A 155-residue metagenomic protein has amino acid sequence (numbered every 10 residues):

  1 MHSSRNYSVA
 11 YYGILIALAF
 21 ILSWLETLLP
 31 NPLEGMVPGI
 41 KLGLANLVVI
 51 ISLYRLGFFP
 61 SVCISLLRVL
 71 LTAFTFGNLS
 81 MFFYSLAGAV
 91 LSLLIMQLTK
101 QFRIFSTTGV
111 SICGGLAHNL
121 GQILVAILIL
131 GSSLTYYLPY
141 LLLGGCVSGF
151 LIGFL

Functional and structural regions predicted by a protein language model:
H2-I51: Hydrophobic transmembrane alpha-helices
Y12-I14, I21, I64, S85-A117: Short helix-perturbing small/polar motifs within transmembrane alpha-helices
A19-S23, V49, R68, T72 (+6 more regions): Alpha-helical transmembrane segments of multipass membrane proteins
S23-L42, L67-M96, T107, I127-I129 (+1 more regions): Interfacial aromatic-anchored transmembrane helix boundaries in multi-pass membrane proteins
L44, T135-I152: Individual transmembrane alpha-helices with interfacial aromatic-anchor signatures
L44-F58, I95-K100: Generic transmembrane alpha-helix motif of multi-pass integral membrane proteins
A45-L47, I51, C113-L124: Small-residue-rich segments of transmembrane alpha-helices in multi-pass membrane proteins, especially helix faces
R55, Q101-F105, G131: Helix-loop interface residues and adjacent transmembrane-helix termini in multi-pass membrane transporters, primarily
